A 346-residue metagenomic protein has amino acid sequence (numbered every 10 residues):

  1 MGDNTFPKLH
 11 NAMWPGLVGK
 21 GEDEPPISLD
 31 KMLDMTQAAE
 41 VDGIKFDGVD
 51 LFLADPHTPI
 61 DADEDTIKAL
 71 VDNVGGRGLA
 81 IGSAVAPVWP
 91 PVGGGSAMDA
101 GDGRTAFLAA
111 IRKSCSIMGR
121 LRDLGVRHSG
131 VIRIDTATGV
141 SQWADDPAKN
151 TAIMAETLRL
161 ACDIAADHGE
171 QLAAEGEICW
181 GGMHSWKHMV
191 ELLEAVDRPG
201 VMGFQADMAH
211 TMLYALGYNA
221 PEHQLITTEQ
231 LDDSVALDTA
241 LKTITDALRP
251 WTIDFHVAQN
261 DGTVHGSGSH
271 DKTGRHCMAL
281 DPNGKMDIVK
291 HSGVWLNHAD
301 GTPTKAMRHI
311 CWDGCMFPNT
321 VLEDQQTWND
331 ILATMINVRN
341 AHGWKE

Functional and structural regions predicted by a protein language model:
M1-H128, A166, T239, Q325-E346: N-terminal pre-domain/capping segments
D3, N73-A80, P91-F204: Active-site acidic/histidine proton-transfer and metal-coordination neighborhood in alpha/beta enzyme cores
D3-A12, D47-L51, I81-A86, G130-I134 (+4 more regions): Hydrophobic faces of well-ordered beta-strands that scaffold small-molecule active sites in alpha/beta enzyme cores
G16-S28, L51-T66, P90-A97, G139-A144 (+5 more regions): Acidic-and-aromatic substrate-binding clefts and catalytic sites of carbohydrate-active enzymes
D34, D238-I244, P282-K305: A short, acidic, amphipathic alpha-helical segment used as a generic capping/interface helix at domain edges
G43-D47, R127, G200, D246-P250 (+1 more regions): Structured loop/turn residues at beta-strand edges in well-structured enzyme cores
K149, A155-R275: Acidic/histidine-rich catalytic cores of soluble enzymes
D271-T273, C277-I288, C311-E346: Aromatic-rich peripheral "rim/lid" segments of glycoside hydrolase catalytic domains that contact and position glycan
